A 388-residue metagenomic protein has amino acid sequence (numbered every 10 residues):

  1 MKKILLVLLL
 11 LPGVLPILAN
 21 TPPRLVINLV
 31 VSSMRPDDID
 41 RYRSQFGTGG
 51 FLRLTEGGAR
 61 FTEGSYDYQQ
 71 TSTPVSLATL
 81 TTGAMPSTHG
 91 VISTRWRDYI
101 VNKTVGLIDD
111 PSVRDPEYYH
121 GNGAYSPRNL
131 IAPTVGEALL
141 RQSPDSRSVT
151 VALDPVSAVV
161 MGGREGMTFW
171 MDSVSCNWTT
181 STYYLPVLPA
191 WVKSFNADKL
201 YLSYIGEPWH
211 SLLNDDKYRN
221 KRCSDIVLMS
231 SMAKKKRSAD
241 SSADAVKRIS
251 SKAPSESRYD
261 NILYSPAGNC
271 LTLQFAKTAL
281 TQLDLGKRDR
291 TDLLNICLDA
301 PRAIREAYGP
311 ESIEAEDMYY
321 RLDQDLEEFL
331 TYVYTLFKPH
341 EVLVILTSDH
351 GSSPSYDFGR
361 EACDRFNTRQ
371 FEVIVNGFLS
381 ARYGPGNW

Functional and structural regions predicted by a protein language model:
I4-G13: Sec-dependent N-terminal signal peptides
I17-A19: Boundary at the C-terminal end of the N-terminal hydrophobic targeting segment
P22-I27, G57-F61, T88, P144-S148 (+2 more regions): Loop/turn elements at helix/coil->beta-strand transitions in domains of secreted/extracellular proteins
P23-R35, L54, L80, L139 (+4 more regions): Beta-strand elements within well-structured catalytic alpha/beta cores of enzymes that handle phosphate/sulfate esters
V31, F46, E63, Q70-S72 (+7 more regions): Secreted, luminal/periplasmic, and some membrane-associated catalytic domains that remodel anionic oxygen-ester
R35-R41, G64-Y66, H120-S126, Y259-P266 (+2 more regions): Second-shell loop/turn segments in exported
I39-T88, R147-V151: Short, structured active-site-proximal loop/turn typified by the sulfatase FGly-forming signature C/S-X-P-X-R
A84-M85, G90-R290, D299-E306: His/Asp/Glu-rich, glycine-adjacent segments that coordinate divalent cations and/or stabilize oxyanion chemistry on
